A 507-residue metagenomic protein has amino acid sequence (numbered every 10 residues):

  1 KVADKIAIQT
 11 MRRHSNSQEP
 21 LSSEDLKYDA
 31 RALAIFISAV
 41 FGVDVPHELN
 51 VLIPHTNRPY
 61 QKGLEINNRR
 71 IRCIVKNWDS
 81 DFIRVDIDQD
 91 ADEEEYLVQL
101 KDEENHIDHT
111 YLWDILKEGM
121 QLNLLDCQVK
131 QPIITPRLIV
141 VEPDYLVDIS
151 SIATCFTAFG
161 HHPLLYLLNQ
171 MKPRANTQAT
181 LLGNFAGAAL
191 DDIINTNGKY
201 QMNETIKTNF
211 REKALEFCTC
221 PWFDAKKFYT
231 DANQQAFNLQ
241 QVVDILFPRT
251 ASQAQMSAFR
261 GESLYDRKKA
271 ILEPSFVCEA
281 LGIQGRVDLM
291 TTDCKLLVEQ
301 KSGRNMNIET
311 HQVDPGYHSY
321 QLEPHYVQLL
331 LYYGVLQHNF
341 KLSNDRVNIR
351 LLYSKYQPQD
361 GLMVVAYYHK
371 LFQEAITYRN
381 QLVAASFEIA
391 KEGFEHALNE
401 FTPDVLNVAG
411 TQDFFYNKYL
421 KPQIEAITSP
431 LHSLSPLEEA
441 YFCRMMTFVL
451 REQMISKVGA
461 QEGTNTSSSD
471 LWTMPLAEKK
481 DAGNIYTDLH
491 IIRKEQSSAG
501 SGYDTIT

Functional and structural regions predicted by a protein language model:
A3-R13, V405: C-terminal functional segments of enzyme domains
Q9, R13, D192-T196, G334-N339: Active-site catalytic microenvironments for nucleophilic, acid-base chemistry
R13-A32: Long amphipathic alpha-helical assembly cores
L21, Q170-T177, Q312-Y320: Short, polar/flexible loop-turn hinges at active-site or ligand-entry regions and domain interfaces
D29-D92, K117, I376-T507: Accessory, charged alpha-helical segments in nucleic-acid-processing enzymes
F36-G63, R69, A189-L272, T447 (+1 more regions): A non-catalytic, helix-rich entry segment at domain boundaries
P54-F82, D86, A91-C220: Charged, glycine-rich intrinsically disordered N-terminal tails and low-complexity linkers that flank
V85-E118, L122, Y265-R379: Mg2+/Mn2+-dependent nuclease catalytic core
